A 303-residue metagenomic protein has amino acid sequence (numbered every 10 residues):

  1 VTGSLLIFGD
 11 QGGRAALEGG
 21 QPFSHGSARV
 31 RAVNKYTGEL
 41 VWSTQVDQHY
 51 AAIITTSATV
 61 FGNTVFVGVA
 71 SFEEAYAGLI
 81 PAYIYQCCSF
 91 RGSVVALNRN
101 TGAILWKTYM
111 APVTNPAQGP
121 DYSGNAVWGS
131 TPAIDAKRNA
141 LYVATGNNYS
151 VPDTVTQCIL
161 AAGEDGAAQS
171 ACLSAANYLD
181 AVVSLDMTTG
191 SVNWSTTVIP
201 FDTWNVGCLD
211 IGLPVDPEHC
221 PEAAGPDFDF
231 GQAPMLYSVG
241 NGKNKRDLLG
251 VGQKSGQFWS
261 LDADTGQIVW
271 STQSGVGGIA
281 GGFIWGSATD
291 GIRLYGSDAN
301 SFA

Functional and structural regions predicted by a protein language model:
V1-G3, G13-A52, F61-N63, E74-S123 (+3 more regions): Extracytoplasmic/lumenal domain signature
A58: Structured, solvent-exposed acidic/aromatic patches
G68, E73: Extended, non-catalytic substrate-recognition/exosite surfaces adjacent to catalytic cores, especially in enzymes
